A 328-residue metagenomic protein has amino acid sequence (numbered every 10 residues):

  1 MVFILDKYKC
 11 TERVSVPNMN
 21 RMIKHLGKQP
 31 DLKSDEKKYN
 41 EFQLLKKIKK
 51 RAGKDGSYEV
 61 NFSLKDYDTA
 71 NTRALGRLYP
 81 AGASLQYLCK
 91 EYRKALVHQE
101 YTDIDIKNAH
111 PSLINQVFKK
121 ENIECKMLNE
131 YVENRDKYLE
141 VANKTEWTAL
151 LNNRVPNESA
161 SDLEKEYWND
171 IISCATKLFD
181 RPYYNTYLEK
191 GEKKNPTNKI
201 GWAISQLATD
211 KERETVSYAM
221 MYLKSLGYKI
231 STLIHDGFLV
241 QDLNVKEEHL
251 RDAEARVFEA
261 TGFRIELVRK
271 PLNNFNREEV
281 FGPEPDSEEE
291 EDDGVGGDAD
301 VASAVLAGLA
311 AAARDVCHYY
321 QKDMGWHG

Functional and structural regions predicted by a protein language model:
M1-Y92, Q99, F263-G328: Non-catalytic nucleic-acid-binding interfaces of large nucleic-acid enzymes and RNP effectors
G76-I200: Helical catalytic core of nucleic-acid polymerases
A95-Q99, S225-G227, I234-H235: Short, well-ordered loop/turn elements at secondary-structure boundaries
D103-I106, K229-D242: Catalytic palm active-site di-aspartate
W202-D210, L243: Short, contiguous acidic/charged loop-to-helix segments that flank catalytic cores in large enzymes
L207-L226: Short amphipathic alpha-helix segments
L239-A253: Catalytic palm subdomain of template-directed nucleic-acid polymerases, centered on the conserved carboxylate motif
E254-R264: A common structural junction motif
